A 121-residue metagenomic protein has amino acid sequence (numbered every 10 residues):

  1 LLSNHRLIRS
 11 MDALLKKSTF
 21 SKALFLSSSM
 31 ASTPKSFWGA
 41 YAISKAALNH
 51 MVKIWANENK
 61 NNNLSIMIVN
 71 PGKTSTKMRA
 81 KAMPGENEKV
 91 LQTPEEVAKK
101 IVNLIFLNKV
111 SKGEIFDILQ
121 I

Functional and structural regions predicted by a protein language model:
N4, F20, A46, M78 (+2 more regions): Structured catalytic cores of enzymes that bind and process phosphorylated ligands/cofactors
H5-R9, E96-K99: Short, contiguous clusters of charged residues that form electrostatic/catalytic patches at enzyme active sites, used
R6, D12-K60, K73: Catalytic loop of short-chain dehydrogenase/reductase
L24, I66-V69, R79: Hydrophobic structural elements of the Rossmann-like NAD(P)H-binding subdomain that define the short-chain
K60-I66: Short, charged low-complexity linear motifs
I68-V69, T76, P84-I121: C-terminal helical subdomain
